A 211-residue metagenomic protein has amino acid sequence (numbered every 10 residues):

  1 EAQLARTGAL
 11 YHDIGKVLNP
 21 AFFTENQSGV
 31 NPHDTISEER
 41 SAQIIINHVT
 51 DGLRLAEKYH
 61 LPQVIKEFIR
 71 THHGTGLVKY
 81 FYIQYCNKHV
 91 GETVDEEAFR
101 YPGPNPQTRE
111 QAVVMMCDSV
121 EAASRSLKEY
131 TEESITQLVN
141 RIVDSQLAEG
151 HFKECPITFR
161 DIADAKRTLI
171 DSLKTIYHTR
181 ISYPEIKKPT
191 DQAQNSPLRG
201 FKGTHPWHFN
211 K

Functional and structural regions predicted by a protein language model:
E1-E132, T136-V139, S145-E149: Divalent metal-dependent catalytic cores for phosphoryl transfer on phosphate-bearing substrates
C117, Y130, S134-N210: Long, compositionally biased intrinsically disordered regions
